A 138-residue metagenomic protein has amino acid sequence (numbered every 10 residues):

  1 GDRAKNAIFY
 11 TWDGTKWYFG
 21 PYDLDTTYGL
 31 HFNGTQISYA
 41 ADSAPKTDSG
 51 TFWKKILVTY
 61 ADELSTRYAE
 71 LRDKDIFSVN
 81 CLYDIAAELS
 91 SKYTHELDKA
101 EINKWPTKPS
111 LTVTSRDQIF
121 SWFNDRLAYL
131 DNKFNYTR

Functional and structural regions predicted by a protein language model:
G1-R138: Middle-to-C-terminal accessory/interaction subdomains
